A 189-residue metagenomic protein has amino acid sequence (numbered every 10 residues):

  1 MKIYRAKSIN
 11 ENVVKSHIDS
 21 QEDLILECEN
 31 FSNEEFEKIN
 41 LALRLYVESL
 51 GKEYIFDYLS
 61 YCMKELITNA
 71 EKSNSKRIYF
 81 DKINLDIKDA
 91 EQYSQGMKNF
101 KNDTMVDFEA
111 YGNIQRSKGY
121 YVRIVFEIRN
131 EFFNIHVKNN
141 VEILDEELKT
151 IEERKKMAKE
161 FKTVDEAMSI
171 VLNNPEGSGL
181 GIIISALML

Functional and structural regions predicted by a protein language model:
M1-Y120: Bergerat-fold GHKL ATPase/HATPase_c domain
K38-L45, T150-E153, I170, L187: Charged/polar, solvent-exposed surface patches and flexible loops
E71, E142, L189: Residue-level marker of positions within ordered structural domains that often coincide with functionally constrained
K76, E146, M188: Active-site-proximal flexible loops/turns
I83-S178: Glycine-rich/acidic phosphate-handling loop/turn and adjacent ATP-lid/helix of nucleotide-binding kinase/ATPase domains
G177-L189: Conserved glycine-/histidine-rich ATP-lid loop and adjacent helix of the Bergerat-fold HATPase_c
